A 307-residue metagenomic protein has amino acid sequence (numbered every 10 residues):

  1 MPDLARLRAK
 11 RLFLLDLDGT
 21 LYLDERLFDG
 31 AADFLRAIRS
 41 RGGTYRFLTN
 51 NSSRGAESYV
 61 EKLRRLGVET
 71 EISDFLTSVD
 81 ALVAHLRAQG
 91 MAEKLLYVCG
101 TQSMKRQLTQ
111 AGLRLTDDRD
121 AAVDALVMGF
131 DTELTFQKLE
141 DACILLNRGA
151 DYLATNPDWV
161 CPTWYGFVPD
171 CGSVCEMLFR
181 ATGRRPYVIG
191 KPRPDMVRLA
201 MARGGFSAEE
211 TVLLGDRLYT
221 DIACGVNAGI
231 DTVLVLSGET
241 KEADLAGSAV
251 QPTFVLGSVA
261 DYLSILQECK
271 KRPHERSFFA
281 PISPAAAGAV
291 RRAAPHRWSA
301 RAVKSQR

Functional and structural regions predicted by a protein language model:
M1-L15, L23-R41, S52-L76, V83-H274 (+2 more regions): Asp-based, Mg2+/Mn2+-dependent phosphohydrolase catalytic module
T44: N-terminal phosphate-binding loop and flanking beta/alpha elements of the actin-like ATPase fold
P273-H274, A280-P281, A285, R307: Intrinsically disordered, low-complexity repeat segments enriched in small/polar residues
H296-Q306: Short, intrinsically disordered C-terminal tails of secreted or membrane-associated proteins
